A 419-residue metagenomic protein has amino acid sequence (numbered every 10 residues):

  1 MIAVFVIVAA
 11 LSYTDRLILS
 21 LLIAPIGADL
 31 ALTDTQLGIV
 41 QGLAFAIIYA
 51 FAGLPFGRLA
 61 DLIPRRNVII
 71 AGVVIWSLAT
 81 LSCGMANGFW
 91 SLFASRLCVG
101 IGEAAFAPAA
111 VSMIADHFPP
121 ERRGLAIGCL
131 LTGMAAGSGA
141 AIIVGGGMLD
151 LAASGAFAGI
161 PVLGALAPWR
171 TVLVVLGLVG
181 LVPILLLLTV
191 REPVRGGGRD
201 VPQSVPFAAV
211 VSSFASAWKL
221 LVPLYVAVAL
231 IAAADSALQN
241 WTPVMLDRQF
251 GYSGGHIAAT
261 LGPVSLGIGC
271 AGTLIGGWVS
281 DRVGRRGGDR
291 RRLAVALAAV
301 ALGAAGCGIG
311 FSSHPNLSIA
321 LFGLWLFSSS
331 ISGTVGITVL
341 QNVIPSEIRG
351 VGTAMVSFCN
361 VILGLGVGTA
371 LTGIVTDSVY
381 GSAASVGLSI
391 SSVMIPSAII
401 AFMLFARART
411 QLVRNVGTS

Functional and structural regions predicted by a protein language model:
L19-S20, A217-L274, S329, G333 (+2 more regions): Extracytoplasmic gate region of multi-pass secondary transporters
S20-F51: Extracellular/periplasmic helix-loop-helix junction of adjacent transmembrane segments in MFS-like secondary
A31, P64, M85-S91, G102 (+2 more regions): Helix-breaking motifs and short loop linkers at transmembrane-helix boundaries and internal kinks in secondary membrane
F51-F89: Conserved MFS/SLC helix-loop-helix module at the cytosolic interface between two early adjacent transmembrane helices
S95-M134: Cytoplasmic helix-loop-helix junction between adjacent transmembrane helices in 12-TM secondary transporters
L130, M134-L188: Helix-loop-helix hairpin linking two adjacent transmembrane segments in secondary transporters
L188-V210, N415-T418: Flexible cytoplasmic inter-helical loops of multi-pass small-molecule transporters
D289-G336: C-terminal transmembrane helical hairpin of 12-TM major facilitator-type secondary transporters
